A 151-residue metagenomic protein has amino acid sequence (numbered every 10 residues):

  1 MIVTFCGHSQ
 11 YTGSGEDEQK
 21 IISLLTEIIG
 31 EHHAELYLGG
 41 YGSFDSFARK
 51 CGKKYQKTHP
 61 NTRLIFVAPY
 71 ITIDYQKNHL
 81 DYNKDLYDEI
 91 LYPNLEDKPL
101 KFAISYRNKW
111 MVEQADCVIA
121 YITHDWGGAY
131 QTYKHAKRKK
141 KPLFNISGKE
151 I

Functional and structural regions predicted by a protein language model:
M1-E150: Acidic/glycine-enriched connector segments
